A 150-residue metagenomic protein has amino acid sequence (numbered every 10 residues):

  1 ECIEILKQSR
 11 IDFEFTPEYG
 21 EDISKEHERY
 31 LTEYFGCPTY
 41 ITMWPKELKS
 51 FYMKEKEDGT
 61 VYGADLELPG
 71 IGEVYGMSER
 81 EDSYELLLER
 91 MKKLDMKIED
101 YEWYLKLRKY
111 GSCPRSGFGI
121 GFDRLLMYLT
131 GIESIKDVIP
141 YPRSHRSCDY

Functional and structural regions predicted by a protein language model:
E1-L68, K93-G111: Metal-assisted phosphate- and nucleotidyl-transfer catalytic regions
C2, Y52, G76-S78, G119: Small-side-chain structural scaffolding
Y40-I41, G63-E67, E73-Y75, G119 (+1 more regions): Structured core elements
S78, S83-Y150: Active-site pocket scaffolds in enzymes
